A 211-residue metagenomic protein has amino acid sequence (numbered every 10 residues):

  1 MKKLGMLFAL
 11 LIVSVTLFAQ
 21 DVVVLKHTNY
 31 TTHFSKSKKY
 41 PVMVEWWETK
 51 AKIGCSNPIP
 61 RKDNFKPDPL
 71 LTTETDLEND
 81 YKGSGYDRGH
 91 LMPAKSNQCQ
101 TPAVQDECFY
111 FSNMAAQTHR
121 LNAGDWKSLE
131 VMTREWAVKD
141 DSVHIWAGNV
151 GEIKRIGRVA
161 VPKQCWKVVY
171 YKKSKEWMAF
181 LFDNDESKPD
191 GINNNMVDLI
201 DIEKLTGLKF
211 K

Functional and structural regions predicted by a protein language model:
G5, L10-F18: Hydrophobic h-region of N-terminal signal peptides that target proteins for export in Gram-negative bacteria
F18-V24: Cleaved targeting-peptide boundary
A19, S37, K167-V169: Extended, hydrophobic alpha-helical segments
L25-D87: Short, His- and charge-rich active-site/binding loops that engage polyanionic ligands
P69-K211: Domain-level detector of nuclease and nuclease-like folds in predominantly extracellular/periplasmic contexts
